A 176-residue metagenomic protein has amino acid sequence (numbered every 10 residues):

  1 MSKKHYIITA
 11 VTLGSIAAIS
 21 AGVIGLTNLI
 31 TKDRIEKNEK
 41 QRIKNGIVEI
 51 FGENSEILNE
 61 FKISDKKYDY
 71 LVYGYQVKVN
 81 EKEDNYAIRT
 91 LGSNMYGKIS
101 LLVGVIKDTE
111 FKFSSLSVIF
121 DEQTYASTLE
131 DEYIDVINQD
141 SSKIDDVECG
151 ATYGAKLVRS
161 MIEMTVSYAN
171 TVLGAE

Functional and structural regions predicted by a protein language model:
S2-E176: Flexible, solvent-exposed loop/hinge segments and secondary-structure transition points
